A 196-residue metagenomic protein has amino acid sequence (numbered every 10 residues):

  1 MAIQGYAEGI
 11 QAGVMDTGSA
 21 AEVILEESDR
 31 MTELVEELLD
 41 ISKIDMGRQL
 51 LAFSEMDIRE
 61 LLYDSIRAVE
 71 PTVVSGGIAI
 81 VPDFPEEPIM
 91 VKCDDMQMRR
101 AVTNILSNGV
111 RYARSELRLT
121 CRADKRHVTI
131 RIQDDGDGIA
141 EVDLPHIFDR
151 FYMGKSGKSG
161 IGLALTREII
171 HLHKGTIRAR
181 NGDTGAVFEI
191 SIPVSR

Functional and structural regions predicted by a protein language model:
E26-M31: Short alpha-helical segment of the dimerization/phosphotransfer core of two-component systems
M46-L51, M90-C93: Conserved micro-motifs of the catalytic ATP-binding
A52-E70, V81: A conserved beta-strand-to-alpha-helix junction within the catalytic ATP-binding
S54-E55, V74, A79-I89: Conserved catalytic submotifs in the C-terminal HATPase_c
E116-R126: Short beta-strand/loop element within the Bergerat-fold HATPase_c
I139-F151: Short conserved segment of the HATPase_c
